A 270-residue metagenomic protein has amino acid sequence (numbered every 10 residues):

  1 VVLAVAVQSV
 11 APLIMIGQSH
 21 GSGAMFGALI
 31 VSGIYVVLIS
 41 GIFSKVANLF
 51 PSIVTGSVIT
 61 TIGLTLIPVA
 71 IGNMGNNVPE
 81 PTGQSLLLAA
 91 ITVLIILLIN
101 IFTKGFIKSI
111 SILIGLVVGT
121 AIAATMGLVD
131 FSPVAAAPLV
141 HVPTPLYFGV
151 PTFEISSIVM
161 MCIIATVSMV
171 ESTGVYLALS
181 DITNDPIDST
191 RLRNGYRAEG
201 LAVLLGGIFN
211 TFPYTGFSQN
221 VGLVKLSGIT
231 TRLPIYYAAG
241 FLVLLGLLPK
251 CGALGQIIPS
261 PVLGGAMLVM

Functional and structural regions predicted by a protein language model:
V1, M160-R232: Membrane-embedded helical hairpins/re-entrant loop segments and their flanking transmembrane helices within multi-pass
V1-L88, I257, P261: Early transmembrane hairpin of solute transport permeases
A11, S32-S40, S57-I71, L88-F102 (+5 more regions): Hydrophobic core segments of alpha-helical transmembrane domains in multi-pass membrane transport and ion-translocation
Q18-H20, N48-S52, N220-A238, L248-M270: Transmembrane helix-loop boundary segments of multi-pass membrane transporters
A24, S52-G56, Q84-L88, F106-V118 (+4 more regions): Membrane-interface starts of transmembrane alpha-helices
I30, F50, V54, T82-L86 (+4 more regions): Hydrophobic alpha-helical transmembrane segments of multi-pass membrane proteins
G72-P81, D130-F148, C251-I257: Membrane-interface helix termini and inter-helical loops of multi-pass transporters
K108-R193: Helix-loop-helix hairpins and the membrane-proximal interhelical loops of multi-pass alpha-helical transport proteins
